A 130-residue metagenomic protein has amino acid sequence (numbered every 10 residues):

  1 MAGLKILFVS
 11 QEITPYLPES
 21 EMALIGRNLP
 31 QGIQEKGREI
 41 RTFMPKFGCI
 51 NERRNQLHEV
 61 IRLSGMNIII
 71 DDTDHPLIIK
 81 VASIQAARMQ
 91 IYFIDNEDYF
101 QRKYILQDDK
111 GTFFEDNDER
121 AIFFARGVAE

Functional and structural regions predicted by a protein language model:
M1-E130: Catalytic cores of nucleotide-sugar-dependent glycosyltransferases that transfer UDP/GDP/TDP-activated
